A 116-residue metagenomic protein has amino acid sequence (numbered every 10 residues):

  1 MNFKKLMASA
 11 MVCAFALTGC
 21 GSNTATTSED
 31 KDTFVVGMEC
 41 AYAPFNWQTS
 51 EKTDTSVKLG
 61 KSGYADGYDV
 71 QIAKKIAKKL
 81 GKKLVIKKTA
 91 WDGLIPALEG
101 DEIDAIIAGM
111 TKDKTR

Functional and structural regions predicted by a protein language model:
M1-T33: Short, low-complexity disordered leader/linker segments with a strong preference for bacterial N-terminal type II
D30-G109: Extracytoplasmic small-molecule ligand-binding "clamshell" domains of the periplasmic binding protein/Venus flytrap
T111-R116: Short, intrinsically disordered, charge-balanced linker/junction segments flanking boundaries in proteins
